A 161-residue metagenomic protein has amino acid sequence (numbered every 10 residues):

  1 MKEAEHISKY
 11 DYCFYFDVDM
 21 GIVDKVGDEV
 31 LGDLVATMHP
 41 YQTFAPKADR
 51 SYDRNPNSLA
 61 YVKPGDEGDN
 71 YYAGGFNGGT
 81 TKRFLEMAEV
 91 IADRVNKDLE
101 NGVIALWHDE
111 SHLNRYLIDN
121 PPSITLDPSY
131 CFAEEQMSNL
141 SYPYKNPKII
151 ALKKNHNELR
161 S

Functional and structural regions predicted by a protein language model:
M1-K47: GT-A fold catalytic core of metal-dependent nucleotide-sugar glycosyltransferases, centered on the diacidic
K2-A4, A36-F44, S58-Y61, D93 (+3 more regions): Short, surface-exposed linear patches
G21-V26, K63-P64, S111-N114: Intrinsically disordered, low-complexity boundary segments flanking structured domains
K25-D28, A48-D49, E86-A92: A short secondary-structure junction signal
D53-D69: Short, flexible, basic/aromatic active-site loop/helix in glycosyltransferases
D66-N155: Catalytic core and acceptor-binding pocket of nucleotide-sugar-dependent glycosyltransferases
R160-S161: Non-catalytic N-terminal targeting/anchoring module and adjacent flexible stem/linker that precedes the structured
